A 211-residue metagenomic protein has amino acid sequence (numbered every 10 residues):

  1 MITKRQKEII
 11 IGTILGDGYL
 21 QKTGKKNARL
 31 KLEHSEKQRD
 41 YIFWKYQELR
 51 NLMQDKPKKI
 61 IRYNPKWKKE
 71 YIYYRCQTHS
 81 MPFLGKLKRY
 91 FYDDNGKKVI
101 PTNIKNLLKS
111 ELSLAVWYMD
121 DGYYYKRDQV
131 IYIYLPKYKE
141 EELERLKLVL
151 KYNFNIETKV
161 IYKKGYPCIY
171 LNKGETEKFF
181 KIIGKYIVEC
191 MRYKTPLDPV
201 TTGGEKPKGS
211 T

Functional and structural regions predicted by a protein language model:
M1-T211: Internal intein/HINT superfamily modules and their associated LAGLIDADG
